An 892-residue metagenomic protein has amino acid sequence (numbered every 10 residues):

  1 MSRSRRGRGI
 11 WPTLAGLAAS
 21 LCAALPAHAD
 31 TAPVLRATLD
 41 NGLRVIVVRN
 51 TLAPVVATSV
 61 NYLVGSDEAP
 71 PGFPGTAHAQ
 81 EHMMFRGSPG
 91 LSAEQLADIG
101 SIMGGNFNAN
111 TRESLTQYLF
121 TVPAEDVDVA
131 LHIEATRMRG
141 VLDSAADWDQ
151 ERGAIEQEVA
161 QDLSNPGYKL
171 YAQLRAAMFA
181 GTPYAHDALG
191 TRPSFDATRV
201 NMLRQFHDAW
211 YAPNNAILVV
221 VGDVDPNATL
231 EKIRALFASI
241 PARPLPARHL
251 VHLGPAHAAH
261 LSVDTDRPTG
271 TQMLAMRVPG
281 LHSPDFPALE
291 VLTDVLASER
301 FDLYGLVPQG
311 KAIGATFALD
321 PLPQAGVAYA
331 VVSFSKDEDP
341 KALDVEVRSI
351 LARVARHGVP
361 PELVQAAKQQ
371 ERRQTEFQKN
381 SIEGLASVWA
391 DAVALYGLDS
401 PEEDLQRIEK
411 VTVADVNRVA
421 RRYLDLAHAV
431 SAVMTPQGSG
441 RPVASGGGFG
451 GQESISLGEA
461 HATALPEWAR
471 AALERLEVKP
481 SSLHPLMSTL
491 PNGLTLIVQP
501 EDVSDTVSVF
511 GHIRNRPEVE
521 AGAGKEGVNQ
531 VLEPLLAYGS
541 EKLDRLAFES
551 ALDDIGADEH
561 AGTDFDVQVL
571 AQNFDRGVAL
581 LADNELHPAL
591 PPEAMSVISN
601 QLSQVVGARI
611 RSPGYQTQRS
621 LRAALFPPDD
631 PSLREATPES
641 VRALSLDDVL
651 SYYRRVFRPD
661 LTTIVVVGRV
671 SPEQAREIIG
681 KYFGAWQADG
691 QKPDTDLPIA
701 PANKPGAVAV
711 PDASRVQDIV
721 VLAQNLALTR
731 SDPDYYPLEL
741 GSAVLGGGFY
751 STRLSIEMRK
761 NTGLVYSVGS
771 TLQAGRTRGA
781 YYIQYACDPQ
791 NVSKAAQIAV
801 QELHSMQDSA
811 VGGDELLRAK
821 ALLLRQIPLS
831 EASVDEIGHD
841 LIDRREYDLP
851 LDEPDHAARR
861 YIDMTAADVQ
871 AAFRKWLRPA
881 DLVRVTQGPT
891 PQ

Functional and structural regions predicted by a protein language model:
S2-A15: Bacterial N-terminal signal peptides that target proteins for export
P12-A24: Bacterial N-terminal signal peptides
L14, A29-V45, D225-D264, G270-Q272 (+5 more regions): Proteolytic maturation boundary segments
D30-A37, H132, E158, A176-A216 (+10 more regions): Histidine-acidic residue clusters that define the catalytic metal-binding segment of zinc metallopeptidase domains
I46-V48, A53-A79, A93-M138, G167-P193 (+12 more regions): M16 family metallopeptidases and their MPP-like homologs
T76-M84, L292, V531-L532, G741: Active-site His/Glu-centered metal-binding helix of metallohydrolases
E156-D162, H252-D266, Q369-Q378, A571 (+3 more regions): Short, conserved secondary-structure transition motifs
A172, L203-L236, H428-A429, S445 (+3 more regions): Non-catalytic, conformational "gating/processing" segments within enzyme and secreted inhibitor domains
